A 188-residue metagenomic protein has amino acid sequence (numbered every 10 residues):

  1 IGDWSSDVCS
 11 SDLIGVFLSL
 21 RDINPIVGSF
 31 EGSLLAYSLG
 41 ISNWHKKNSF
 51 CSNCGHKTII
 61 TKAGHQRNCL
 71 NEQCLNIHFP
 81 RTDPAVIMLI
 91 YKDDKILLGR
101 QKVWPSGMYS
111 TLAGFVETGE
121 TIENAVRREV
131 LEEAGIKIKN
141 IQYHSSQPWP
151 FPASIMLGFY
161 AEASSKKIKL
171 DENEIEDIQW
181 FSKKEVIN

Functional and structural regions predicted by a protein language model:
I1-V8: Single conserved hydrophobic/aromatic residue that forms the stacking wall/gate of nucleotide- or nucleobase-binding
D7, Q147-K169: Active-site-adjacent beta-strand/loop module that shapes the phosphate/pyrophosphate-binding cleft
C9-S49, N53: A gly/proline- and charged-residue-enriched helix-loop-helix capping module
D12-V27, D171-N188: NUDIX/MutT-family hydrolases
Y37-L89: Cys/His-rich short segments
R67-S110, K137-I138, A161-A163: N-terminal strand-loop-strand
V86, L157, E176: Change "...and in nucleic-acid phosphodiester-cleaving endonucleases..." to "...and in nucleic-acid processing enzymes
S110-S145, F159, S165-K167: The catalytic Nudix box helix
